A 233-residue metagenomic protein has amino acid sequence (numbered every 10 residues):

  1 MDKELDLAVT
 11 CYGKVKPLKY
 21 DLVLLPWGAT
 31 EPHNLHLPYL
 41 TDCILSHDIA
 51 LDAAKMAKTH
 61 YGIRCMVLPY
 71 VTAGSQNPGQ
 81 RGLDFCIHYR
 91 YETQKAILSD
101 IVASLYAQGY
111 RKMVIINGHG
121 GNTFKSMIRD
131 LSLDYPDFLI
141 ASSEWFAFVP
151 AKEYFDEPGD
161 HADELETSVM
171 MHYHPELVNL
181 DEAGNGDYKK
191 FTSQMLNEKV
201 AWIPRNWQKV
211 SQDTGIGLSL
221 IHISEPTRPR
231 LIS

Functional and structural regions predicted by a protein language model:
M1-V114, G118-S224: Extended, histidine- and acidic-residue-enriched regions that form the cofactor-binding/catalytic faces
I221-S233: Single conserved hydrophobic/aromatic residue that forms the stacking wall/gate of nucleotide- or nucleobase-binding
